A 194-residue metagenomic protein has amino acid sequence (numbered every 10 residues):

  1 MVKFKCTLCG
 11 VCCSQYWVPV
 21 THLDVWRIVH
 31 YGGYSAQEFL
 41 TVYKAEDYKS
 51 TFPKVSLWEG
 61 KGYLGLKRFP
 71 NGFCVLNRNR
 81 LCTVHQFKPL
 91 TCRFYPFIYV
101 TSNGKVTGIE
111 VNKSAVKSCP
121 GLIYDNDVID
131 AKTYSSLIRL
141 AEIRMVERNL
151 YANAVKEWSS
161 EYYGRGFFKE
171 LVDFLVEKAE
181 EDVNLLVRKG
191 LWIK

Functional and structural regions predicted by a protein language model:
M1-K194: Short loop/turn segments that flank or connect secondary-structure elements
